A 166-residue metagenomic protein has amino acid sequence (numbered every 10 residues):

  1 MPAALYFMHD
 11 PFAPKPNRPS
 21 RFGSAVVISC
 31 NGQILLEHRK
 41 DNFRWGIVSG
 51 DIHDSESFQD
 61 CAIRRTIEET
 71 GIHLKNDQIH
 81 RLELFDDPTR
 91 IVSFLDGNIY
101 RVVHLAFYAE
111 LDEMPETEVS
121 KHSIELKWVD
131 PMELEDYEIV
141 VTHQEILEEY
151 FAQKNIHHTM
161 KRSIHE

Functional and structural regions predicted by a protein language model:
M1-A25, G97: Acidic, metal-coordinating catalytic segment for phosphate/diphosphate chemistry, firing primarily on the Nudix
R18, R44-W45, D87-R90: Short, solvent-exposed loop/turn segments at secondary-structure junctions
F22-S24, G32, V103-L105, I124: Change "...and in nucleic-acid phosphodiester-cleaving endonucleases..." to "...and in nucleic-acid processing enzymes
I28, A106-E110, W128-D130: Short, well-ordered beta-strand micro-motif
S29-E69, H73: Conserved Nudix-box catalytic region and its N-terminal flanking loop in Nudix hydrolases and closely related
F43-W45, E116-E166: Nudix hydrolase/Nudix homology domain
I72-P115: Active-site segment of metal-dependent pyrophosphate-handling enzymes, primarily the Nudix hydrolase catalytic core
